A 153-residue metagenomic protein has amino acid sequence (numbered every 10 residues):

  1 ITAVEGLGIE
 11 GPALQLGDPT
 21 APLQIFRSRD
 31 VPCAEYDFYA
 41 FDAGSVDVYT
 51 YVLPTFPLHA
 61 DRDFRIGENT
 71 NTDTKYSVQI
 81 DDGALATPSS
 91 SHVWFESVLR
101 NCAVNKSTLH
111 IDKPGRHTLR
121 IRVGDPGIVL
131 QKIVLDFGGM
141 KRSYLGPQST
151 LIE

Functional and structural regions predicted by a protein language model:
I1-E153: Extracytoplasmic
